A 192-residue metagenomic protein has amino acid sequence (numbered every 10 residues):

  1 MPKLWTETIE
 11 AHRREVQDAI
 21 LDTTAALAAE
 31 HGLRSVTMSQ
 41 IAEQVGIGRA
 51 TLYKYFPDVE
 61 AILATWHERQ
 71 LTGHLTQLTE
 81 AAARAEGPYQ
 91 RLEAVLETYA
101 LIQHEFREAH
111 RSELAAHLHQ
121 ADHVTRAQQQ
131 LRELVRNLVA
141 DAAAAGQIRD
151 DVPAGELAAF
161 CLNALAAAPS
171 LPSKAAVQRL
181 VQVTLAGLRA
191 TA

Functional and structural regions predicted by a protein language model:
M1-H31, S35-Q44, A61: Basic, helix-initiating cap at the start of DNA-binding domains
V16, Q70-H74, P88, L92-Y99 (+4 more regions): Hydrophobic/aromatic residues within well-ordered alpha-helical segments
G46-F56: Short hydrophobic/aromatic patch on the recognition helix
I62-Q70: Alpha-helical DNA-contacting segments of helix-turn-helix folds
T65, T76-E105, H119: Hydrophobic alpha-helical connector segments
R69-T72, I102, H119-G155, A159-S170 (+1 more regions): Amphipathic alpha-helical packing segments from all-alpha helical-bundle domains
R111-A121: Short linear capping/connector segments at secondary-structure termini
